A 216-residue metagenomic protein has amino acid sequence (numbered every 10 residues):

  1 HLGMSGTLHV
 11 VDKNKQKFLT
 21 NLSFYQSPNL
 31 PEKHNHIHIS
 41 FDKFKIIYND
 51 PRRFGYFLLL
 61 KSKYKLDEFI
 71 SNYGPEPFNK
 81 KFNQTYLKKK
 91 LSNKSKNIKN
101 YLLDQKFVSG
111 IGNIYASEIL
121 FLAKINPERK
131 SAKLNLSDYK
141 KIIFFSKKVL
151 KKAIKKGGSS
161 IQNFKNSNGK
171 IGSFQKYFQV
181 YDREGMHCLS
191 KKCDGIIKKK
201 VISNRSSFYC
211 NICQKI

Functional and structural regions predicted by a protein language model:
H1-G110, Y115-L122: Phosphate/anion-contacting hairpin/loop surfaces
Q16, Y86-I216: Basic, nucleic-acid-binding surfaces and adjacent catalytic neighborhoods in DNA/RNA-processing proteins
